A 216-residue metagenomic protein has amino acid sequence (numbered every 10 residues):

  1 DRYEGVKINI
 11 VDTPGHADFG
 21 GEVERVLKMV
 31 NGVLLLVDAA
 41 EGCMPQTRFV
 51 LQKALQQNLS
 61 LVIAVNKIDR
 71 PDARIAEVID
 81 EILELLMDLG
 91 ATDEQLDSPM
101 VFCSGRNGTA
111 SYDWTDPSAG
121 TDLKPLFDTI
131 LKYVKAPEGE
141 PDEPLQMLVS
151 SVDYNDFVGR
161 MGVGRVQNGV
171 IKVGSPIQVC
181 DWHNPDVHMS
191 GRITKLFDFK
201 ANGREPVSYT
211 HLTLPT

Functional and structural regions predicted by a protein language model:
D1-M29: Switch I (G2) and immediately adjacent beta-strands of P-loop GTPase domains
H16-A17, A40-C43, K67-D72, G105-T109 (+2 more regions): Conserved nucleotide-binding/hydrolysis micro-motifs of P-loop NTPases
A17, V30-R48, V62, I68-A76: Conserved Switch II/interswitch segment of TRAFAC-class P-loop GTPases
F19, L86-D97, L131-L145, D156-G159 (+1 more regions): Active-site phosphate-binding and catalytic loops of NTP-dependent enzymes
V33-L36, N58-N66, G90, E94-C103: Conserved beta-strand/loop subsegment of P-loop NTPase cores
D72-I130: Canonical P-loop GTPase G-domain recognition
V152, V163-I171, L196-A201, L212: A structural micro-motif recognizing beta-strand termini and the immediately following turn/loop segments
T210-T216: Conserved small/polar residues in nucleotide/adenosyl-binding loops
